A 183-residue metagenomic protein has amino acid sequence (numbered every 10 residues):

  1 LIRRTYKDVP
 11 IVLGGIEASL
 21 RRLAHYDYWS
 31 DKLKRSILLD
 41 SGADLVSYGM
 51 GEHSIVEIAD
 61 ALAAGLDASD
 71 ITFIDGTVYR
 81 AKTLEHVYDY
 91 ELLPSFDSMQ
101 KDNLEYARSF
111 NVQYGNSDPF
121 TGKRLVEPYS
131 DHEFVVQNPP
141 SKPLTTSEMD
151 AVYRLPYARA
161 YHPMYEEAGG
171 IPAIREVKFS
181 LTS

Functional and structural regions predicted by a protein language model:
L1-S130, Q137-N138, E167-G169: Glycine-rich beta-alpha loop elements in corrinoid/cobalamin-binding modules across cobalamin-dependent enzymes
V12, S47, A151-Y153, S180-S183: Structured core elements
D40, L144-E166: Alpha/beta-hydrolase fold catalytic core
F134-V135, T146: Intrinsically disordered, low-complexity terminal regulatory/activation domains of eukaryotic transcription factors
P139, P143: Cysteine-cluster motifs in flexible loop/terminal segments that predominantly coordinate metals
G170-S183: N-terminal pre-triad scaffold of radical SAM enzymes
